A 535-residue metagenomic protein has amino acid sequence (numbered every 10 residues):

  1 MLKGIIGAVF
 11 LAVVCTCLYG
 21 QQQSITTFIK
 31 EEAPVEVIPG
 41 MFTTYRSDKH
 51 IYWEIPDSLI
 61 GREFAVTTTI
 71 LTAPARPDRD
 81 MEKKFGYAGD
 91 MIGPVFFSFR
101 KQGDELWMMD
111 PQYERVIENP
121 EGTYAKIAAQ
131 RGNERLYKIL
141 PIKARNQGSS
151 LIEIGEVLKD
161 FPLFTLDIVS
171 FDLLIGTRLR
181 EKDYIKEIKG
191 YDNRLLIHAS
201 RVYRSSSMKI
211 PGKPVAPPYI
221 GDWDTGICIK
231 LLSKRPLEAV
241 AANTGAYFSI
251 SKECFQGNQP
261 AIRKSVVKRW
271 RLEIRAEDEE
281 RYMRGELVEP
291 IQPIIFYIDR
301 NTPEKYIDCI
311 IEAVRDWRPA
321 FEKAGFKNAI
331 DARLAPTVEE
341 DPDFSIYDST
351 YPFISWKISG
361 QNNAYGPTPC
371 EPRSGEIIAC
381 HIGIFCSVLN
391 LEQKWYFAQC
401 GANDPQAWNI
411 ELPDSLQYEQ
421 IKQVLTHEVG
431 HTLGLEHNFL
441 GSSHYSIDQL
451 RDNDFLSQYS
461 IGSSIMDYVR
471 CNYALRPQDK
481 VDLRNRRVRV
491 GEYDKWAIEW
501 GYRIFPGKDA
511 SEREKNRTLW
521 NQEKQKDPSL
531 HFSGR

Functional and structural regions predicted by a protein language model:
M1-Q22: Bacterial Sec-dependent N-terminal signal peptides
Q22-T302, A320, A324, A335-E392 (+2 more regions): Auxiliary tRNA-acceptor-end handling modules of aminoacyl-tRNA synthetases
Y306, I310-A313, Q417, I421 (+1 more regions): Stable alpha-helical elements in mature extracytoplasmic
R315-F326, H431, L435, C471: Sec-exported extracytoplasmic/periplasmic mature domains
K327-D331: FAD-dependent oxidoreductase catalytic-site/capping-region signature
L334-K357, E419-R476: The catalytic-center signature of Zn2+-dependent metalloproteases
Y365, C370, E376-I384, L389 (+4 more regions): Extended catalytic-interface subdomain
S442-R535: Conserved catalytic/binding loops enriched for acidic/polar residues
